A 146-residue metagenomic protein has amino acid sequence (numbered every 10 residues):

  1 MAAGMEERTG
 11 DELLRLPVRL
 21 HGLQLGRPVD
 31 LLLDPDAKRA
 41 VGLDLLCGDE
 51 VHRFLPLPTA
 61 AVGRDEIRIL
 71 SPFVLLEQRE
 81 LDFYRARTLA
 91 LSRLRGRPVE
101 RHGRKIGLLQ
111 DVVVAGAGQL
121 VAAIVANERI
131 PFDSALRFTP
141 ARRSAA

Functional and structural regions predicted by a protein language model:
M1-A146: Peripheral interaction segments used for macromolecular assembly
